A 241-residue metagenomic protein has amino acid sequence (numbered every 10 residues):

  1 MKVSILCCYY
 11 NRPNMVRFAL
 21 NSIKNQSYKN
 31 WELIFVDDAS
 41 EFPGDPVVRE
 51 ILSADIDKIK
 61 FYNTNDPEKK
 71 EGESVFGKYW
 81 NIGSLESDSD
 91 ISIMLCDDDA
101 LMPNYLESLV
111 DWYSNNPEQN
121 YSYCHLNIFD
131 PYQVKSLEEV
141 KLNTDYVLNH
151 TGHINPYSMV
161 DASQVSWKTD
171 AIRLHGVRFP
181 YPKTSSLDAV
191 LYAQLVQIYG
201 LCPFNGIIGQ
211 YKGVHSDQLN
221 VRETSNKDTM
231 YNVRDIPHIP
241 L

Functional and structural regions predicted by a protein language model:
R12-N25: Short, well-formed alpha-helical segments that are part of the catalytic scaffolds of diverse glycosyltransferases
K24-E68: Acidic donor-binding segment of Leloir-type glycosyltransferases
D66-S87: Glycine-rich, basic loop-to-helix element that forms the pyrophosphate-binding segment of sugar-nucleotide handling
S74, Y146-S166: A recurrent flexible, glycine/aromatic-enriched loop bordering the glycosyltransferase active site that acts as
S92: Short aromatic/hydrophobic "clamp" motif used to bind/position activated sugar donors
N104-E138: Conserved donor NDP-sugar-binding/catalytic core segment of glycosyltransferases
P182-L191: Acidic donor-binding loop at a coil-to-helix junction in glycosyltransferase catalytic cores that engages
A193-Q210: Catalytic donor-sugar/metal-binding loop of nucleotide-sugar-dependent glycosyltransferases
